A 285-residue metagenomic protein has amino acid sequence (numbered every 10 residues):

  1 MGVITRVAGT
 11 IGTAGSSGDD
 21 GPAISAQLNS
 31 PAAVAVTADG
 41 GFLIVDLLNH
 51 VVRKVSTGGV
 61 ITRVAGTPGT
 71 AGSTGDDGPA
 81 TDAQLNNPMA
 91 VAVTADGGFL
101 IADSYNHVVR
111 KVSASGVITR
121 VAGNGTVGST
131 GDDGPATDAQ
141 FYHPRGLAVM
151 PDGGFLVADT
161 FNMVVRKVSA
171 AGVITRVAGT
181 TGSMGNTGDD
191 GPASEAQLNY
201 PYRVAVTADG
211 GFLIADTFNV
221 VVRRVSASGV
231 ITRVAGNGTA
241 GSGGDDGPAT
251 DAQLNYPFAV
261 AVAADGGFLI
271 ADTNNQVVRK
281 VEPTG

Functional and structural regions predicted by a protein language model:
G2-S30, G59-N87, V117-H143, V173-Y200 (+2 more regions): Gly/Pro-rich loop segments of beta-rich domains
V3, H50-K54, V60, H107-R110 (+6 more regions): A short loop-to-beta-strand structural motif that recurs across blades of beta-propeller domains
V36-D39, V93-D96, V149-D152, V206-D209 (+1 more regions): Residue-level detector of Asp-centered blade-edge/turn motifs that repeat once per structural unit in beta-propeller
D39, L47-L48, S104-Y105, T160-F161 (+2 more regions): Short loop/turn segments immediately following the C-termini of beta-strands
G41-I44, G98-I101, G154-L156, G211-L213 (+1 more regions): Conserved beta-propeller blade signature
A261-V262, G267-T284: Blade-level signature of beta-propeller repeat domains, shared across WD40, Kelch, NHL, RCC1 and BNR/Asp-box propellers
